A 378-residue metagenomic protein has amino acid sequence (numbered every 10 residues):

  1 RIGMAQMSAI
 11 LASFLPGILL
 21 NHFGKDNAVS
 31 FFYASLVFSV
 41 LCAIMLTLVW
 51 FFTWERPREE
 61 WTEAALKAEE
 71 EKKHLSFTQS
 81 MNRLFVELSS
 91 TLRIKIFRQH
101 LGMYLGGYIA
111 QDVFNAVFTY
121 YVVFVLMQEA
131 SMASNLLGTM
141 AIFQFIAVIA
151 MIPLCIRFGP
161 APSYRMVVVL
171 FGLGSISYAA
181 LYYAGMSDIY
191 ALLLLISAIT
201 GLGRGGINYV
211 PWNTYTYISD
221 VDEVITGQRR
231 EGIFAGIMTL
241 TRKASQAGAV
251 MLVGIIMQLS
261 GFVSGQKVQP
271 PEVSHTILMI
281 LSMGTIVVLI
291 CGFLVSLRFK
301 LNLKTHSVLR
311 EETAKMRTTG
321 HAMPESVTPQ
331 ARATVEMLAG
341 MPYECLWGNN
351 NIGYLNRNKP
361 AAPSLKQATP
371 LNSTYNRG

Functional and structural regions predicted by a protein language model:
R1-D26, S30-Y33, V37-C42, T200-V253: Substrate-agnostic recognition of the 12-TM MFS/MFS-like secondary transporter fold
R1-T119, V123-F124, Q128, T285-G378: Intracellular loop-helix junctions on the cytosolic face of multi-pass helical membrane proteins
I10, A141-F145, I149, A247: Residue-level signature of mid-helix packing/kink "hotspots" within the transmembrane helices of 12-pass Major
L20, A147-P162: Helix-to-loop junctions at the C-terminal end of transmembrane segments in multipass secondary transporters
Y33, F118, V125-I142, A191-L192 (+1 more regions): Loop-to-transmembrane helix entry
Y104, Y108, I196-G201: Helical-face signature of the major facilitator-like transporter fold
I156-L170, I225-R229: Cytoplasmic membrane-interface "Motif A"-like loop-to-helix N-cap segments of 12-TM Major Facilitator Superfamily
L170-S187: C-terminal ends and interior cores of transmembrane alpha-helices in multi-pass membrane transporters/permeases
